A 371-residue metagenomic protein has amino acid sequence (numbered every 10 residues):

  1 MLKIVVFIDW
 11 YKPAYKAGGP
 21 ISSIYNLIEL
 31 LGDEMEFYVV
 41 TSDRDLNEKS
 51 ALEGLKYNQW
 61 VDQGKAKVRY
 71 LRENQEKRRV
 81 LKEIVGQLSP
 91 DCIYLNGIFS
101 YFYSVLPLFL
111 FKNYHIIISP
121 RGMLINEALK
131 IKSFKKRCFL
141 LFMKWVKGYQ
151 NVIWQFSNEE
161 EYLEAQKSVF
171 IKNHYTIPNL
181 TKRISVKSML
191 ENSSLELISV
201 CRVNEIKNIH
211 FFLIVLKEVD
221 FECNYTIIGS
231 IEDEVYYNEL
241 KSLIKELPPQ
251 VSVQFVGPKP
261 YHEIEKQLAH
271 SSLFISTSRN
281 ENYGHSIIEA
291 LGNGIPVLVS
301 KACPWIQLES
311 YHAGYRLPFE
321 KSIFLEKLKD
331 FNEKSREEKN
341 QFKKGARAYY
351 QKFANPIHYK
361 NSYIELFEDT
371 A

Functional and structural regions predicted by a protein language model:
M1-E53, Q59: N-terminal subdomain of nucleotide-sugar transferases
V5-F7, Q155, T181, M189-K207 (+2 more regions): Conserved donor-binding/catalytic core segment of Leloir-type glycosyltransferases
T41-L46, V200, N224-K241, F255-P258: Glycosyltransferase donor-sugar binding loop
K136-W154: Membrane-proximal helix-turn-helix segments that form the acceptor-binding/catalytic region of lipid-linked
R279: Aromatic "clamp/platform" in nucleotide-sugar-dependent glycosyltransferases that forms part of the donor/acceptor
P296-S300: Short hydrophobic beta-strand element within catalytic cores of glycosyltransferases and related nucleotide-activated
G314-S322, D330-R336: Conserved acidic donor-binding segment of nucleotide-sugar-dependent glycosyltransferases
E333-E368: A charged, aromatic-enriched C-terminal amphipathic alpha-helix characteristic of glycosyltransferases across folds
